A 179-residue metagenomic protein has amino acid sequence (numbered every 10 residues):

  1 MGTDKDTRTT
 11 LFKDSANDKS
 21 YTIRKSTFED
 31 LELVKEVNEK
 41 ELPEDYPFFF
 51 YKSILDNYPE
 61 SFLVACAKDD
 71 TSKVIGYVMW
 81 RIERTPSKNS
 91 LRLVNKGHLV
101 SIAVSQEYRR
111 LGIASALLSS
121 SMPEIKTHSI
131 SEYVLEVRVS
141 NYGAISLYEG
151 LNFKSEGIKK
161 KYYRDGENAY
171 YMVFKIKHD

Functional and structural regions predicted by a protein language model:
M1-F28, D179: Conserved N-terminal entry element of GNAT/NAT acetyltransferase domains
F28-E107, L118-H128, K175-H178: Acetyl-CoA-dependent GNAT
F49-D56, E136-V139, R164: Short amphipathic alpha-helical segments embedded in low-complexity Lys/Glu-rich regions
Y77, L147, F153, Y162-Y163: Conserved hydrophobic/aromatic "anchor" residues that stabilize well-ordered secondary structure elements
K88-S90, K160-Y163: Short proline/glycine-enriched turn/loop segments at secondary-structure junctions
Q106-E124, Y142, S146-G150: Conserved acetyl-CoA-binding loop-helix of GNAT-fold acetyltransferases
L111, H128-S131: Short coil/turn segments at alpha/beta junctions that flank glycine-rich nucleotide-binding fingerprints
S131, R138-Y142, L151, K161-D179: C-terminal "cap" of GNAT-fold acetyltransferases
